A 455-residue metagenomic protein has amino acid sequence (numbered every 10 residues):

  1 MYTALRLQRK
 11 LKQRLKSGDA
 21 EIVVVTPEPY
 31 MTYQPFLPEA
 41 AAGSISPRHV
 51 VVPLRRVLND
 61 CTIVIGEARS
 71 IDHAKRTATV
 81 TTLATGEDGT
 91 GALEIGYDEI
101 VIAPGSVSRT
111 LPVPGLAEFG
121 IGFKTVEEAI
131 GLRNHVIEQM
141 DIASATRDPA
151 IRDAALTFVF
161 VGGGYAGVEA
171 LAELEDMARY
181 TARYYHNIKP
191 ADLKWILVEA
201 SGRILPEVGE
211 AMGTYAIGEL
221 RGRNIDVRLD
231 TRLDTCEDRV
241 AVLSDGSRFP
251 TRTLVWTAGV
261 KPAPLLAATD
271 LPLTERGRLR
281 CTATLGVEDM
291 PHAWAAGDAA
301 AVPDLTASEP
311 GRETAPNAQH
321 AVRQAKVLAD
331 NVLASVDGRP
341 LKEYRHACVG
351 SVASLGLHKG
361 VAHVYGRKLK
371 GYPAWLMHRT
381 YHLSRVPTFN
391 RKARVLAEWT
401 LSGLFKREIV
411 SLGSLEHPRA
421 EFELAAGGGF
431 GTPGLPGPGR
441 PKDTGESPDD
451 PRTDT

Functional and structural regions predicted by a protein language model:
M1-S70, F158, Y165-V208, V255 (+1 more regions): Beta1-alpha1 glycine-rich phosphate/pyrophosphate-binding loop at the start of Rossmann-like nucleotide-binding domains
E21, C61-V80, E175-A283, V287-D289 (+1 more regions): A Rossmann-like FAD-binding core segment of flavoenzymes
E21-V23, S144-R152, I196, T306-H320 (+1 more regions): Active-site-proximal substrate-binding core of FAD-dependent oxidoreductases
I63-T157, V255: FAD-binding core/adjacent interface of flavoenzyme oxidoreductases
G105-S108, L171, V260-P262: Short glycine-rich anion-binding loops that position phosphate/pyrophosphate groups of nucleotides and phosphorylated
E118-R147, R239-V242, R248-T253, T257-R323: FAD-site-proximal beta/loop scaffold in flavoenzymes
D330-T455: C-terminal, flexible cofactor-proximal segment of oxidoreductases
